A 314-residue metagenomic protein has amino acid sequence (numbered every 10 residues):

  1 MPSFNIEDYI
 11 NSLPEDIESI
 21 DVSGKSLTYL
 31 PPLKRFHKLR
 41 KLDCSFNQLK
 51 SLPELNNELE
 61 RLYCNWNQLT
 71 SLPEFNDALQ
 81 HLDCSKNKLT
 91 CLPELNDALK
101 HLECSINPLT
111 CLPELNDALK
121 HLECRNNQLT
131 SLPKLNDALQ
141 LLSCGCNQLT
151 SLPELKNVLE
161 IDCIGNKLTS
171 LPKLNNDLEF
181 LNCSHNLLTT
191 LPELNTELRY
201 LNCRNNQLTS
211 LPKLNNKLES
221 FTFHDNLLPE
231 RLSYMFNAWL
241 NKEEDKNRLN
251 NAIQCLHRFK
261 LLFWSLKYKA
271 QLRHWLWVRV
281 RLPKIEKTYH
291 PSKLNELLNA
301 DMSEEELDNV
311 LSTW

Functional and structural regions predicted by a protein language model:
M1-H37, L227-W314: N-terminal capping/linker segments that flank leucine-rich repeat
I20-V22, L42-C44, L62-C64, L82-C84 (+7 more regions): Conserved hydrophobic beta-strand positions in leucine-rich repeat
L30-L33, L52-L55, L72-F75, L92-L95 (+7 more regions): Canonical leucine-rich repeat
K38, N57, Y63-N65, K134 (+7 more regions): Intrinsic-disorder/low-complexity detector
G145, D162-I164, F180-E193, E197-E243: Polyanion-binding and phosphate-handling cores
